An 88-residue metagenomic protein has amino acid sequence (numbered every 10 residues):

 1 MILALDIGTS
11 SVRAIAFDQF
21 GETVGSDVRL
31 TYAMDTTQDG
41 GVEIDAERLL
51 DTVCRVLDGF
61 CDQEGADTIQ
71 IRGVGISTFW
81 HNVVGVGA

Functional and structural regions predicted by a protein language model:
M1-A88: N-terminal glycine/serine-rich phosphate-binding loop of ATP-dependent small-molecule kinases, especially carbohydrate
